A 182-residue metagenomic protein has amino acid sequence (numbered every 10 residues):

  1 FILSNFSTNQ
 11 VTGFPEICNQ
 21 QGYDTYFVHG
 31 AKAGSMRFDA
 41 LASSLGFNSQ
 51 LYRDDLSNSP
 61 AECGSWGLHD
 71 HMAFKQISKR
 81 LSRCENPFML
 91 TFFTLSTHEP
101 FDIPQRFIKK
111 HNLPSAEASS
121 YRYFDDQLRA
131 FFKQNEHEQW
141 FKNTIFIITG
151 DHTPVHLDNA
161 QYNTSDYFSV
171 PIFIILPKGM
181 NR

Functional and structural regions predicted by a protein language model:
F1-R182: Solvent-exposed soluble domains appended to multi-pass membrane proteins
